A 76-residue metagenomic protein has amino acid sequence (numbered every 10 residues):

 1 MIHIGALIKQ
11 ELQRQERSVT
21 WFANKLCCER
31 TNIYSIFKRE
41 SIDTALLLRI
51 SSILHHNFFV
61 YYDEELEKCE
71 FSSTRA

Functional and structural regions predicted by a protein language model:
M1-W21: A short, Lys/Arg-rich alpha-helix, primarily the initiator
Q10, E16, S35, Y61-A76: Short, charged recognition helix plus adjacent turn of helix-turn-helix-like nucleic-acid-binding domains
Q13, K38-R39, S52: Residue-level detection of the helix-turn-helix DNA-binding "recognition helix"
E16-Y34: Short alpha-helical DNA-recognition segment
E29, E40, E65-K68: The DNA-recognition helices of helix-turn-helix-type DNA-binding domains
R39-A45: Short, solvent-exposed alpha-helical "recognition" segments
A45-Y61: DNA major-groove recognition helix of helix-turn-helix/homeodomain DNA-binding modules
